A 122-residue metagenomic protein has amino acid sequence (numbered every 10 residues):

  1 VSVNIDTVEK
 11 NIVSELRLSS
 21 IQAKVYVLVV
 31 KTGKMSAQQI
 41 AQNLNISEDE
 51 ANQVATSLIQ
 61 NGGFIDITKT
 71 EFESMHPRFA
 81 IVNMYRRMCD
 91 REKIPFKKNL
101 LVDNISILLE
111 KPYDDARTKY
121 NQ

Functional and structural regions predicted by a protein language model:
V1-D6, K31: Short acidic alpha-helix initiation/capping motifs at coil-to-helix transition points, especially at protein N-termini
V8, I12-Q22, S36, D66-C89: Short, cationic-aromatic polyanion-contact patches
Q22-V29: Short alpha-helical "packing" element that flanks the helix-turn-helix/winged-helix DNA-binding module
V30-S36: Short capping segments at the starts of secondary-structure elements
T32, N61-G62: Alpha-helix C-caps/helix-loop-beta hinges
Q38-L44: A short acidic, leucine-rich amphipathic alpha-helix
N45-Q60: Short amphipathic alpha-helical interaction segments
M84-Q122: Amphipathic alpha-helical dimerization/coiled-coil segments that flank or bridge DNA-binding/regulatory modules
